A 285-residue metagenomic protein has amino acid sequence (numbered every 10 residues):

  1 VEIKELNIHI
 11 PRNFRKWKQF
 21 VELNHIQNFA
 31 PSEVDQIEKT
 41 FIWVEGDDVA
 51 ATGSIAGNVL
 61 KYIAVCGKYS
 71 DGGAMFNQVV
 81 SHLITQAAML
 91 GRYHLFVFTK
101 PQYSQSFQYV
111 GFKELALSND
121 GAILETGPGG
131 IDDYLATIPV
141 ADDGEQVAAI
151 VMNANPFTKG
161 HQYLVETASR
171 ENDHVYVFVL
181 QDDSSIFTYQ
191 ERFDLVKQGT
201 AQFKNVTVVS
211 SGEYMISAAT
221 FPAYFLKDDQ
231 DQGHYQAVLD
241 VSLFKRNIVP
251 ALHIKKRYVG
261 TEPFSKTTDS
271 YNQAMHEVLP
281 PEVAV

Functional and structural regions predicted by a protein language model:
V1-S32: Short amphipathic alpha-helix that is part of the acyltransferase structural core
L23, S32-D35, A50, K68 (+4 more regions): RNA-binding accessory domains that recognize and position tRNA/RNA substrates
E38, L60, E145: Short coil/loop residues immediately preceding or within conserved phosphate-binding loops of NTP-utilizing enzyme
E38-A51: Conserved beta-hairpin
A56-D71, I150: Conserved acetyl-CoA binding element of GNAT-fold acetyltransferases
D71-A87, Y109, G160-E166: Conserved acetyl-CoA-binding loop-helix of GNAT-fold acetyltransferases
L90, F98-V285: Nucleotidyltransferase catalytic core that binds NTPs
